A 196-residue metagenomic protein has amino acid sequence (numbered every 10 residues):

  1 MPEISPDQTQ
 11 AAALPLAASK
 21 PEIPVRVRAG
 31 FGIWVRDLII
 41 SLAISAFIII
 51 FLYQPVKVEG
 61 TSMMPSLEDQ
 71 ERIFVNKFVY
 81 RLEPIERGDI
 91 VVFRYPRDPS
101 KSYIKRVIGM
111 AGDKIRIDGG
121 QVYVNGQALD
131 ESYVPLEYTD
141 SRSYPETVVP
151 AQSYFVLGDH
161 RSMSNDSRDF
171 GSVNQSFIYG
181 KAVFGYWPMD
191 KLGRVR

Functional and structural regions predicted by a protein language model:
P2-V35, F47, F51-K57, S62-R196: Soluble "head" domains of membrane/secretory-pathway proteins
D37, S41-S45: Hydrophobic alpha-helical membrane-embedded or membrane-associated segments
